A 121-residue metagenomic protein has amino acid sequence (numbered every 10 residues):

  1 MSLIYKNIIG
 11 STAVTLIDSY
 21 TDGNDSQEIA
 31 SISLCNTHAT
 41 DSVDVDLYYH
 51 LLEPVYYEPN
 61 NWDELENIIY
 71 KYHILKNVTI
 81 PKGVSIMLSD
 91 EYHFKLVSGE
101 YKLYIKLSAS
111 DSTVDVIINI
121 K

Functional and structural regions predicted by a protein language model:
M1-Q27, D44, Y49-Y57, V97-K121: C-terminal interaction-tip segments
N7, N24, N36, N60-N61 (+3 more regions): Detector for Asparagine
Y20-G23, S33, I80, E91-Y92: A structural signal for the main folded, soluble domain(s) of proteins
L34-T40, S108-S110: Short solvent-exposed strand-capping/beta-turn motif centered on an Asx-Ser/Thr pair
E53-K102: Intrinsically disordered, low-complexity Pro/Gly/Ser/Thr-rich segments with frequent PxxP/GP/PP motifs and embedded
